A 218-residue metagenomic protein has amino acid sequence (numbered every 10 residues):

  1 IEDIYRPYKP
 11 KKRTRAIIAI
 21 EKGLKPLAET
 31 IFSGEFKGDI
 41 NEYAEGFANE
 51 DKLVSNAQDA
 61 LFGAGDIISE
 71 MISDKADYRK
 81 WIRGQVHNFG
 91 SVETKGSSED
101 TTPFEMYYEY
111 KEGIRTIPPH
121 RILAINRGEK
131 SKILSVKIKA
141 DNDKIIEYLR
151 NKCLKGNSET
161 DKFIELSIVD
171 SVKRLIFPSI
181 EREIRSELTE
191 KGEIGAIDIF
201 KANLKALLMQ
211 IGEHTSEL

Functional and structural regions predicted by a protein language model:
I1-G212: Duplex nucleic acid-engaging cores and interfaces of nucleic-acid transaction enzymes
H214-L218: Conserved small/polar residues in nucleotide/adenosyl-binding loops
